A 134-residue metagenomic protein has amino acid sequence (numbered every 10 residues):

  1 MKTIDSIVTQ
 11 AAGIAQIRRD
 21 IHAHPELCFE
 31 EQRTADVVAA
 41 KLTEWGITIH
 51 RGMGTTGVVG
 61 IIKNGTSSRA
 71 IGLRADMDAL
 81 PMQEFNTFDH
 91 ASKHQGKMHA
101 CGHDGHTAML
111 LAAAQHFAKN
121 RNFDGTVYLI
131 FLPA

Functional and structural regions predicted by a protein language model:
M1-H99, A108-L111, Q115-D124, Y128: Acidic/His- and Gly-rich active-site-bordering loop/insert found across diverse amide/peptide-bond hydrolases
A134: An acidic- and aromatic-residue-enriched active-site/binding cleft used to recognize and process polar
